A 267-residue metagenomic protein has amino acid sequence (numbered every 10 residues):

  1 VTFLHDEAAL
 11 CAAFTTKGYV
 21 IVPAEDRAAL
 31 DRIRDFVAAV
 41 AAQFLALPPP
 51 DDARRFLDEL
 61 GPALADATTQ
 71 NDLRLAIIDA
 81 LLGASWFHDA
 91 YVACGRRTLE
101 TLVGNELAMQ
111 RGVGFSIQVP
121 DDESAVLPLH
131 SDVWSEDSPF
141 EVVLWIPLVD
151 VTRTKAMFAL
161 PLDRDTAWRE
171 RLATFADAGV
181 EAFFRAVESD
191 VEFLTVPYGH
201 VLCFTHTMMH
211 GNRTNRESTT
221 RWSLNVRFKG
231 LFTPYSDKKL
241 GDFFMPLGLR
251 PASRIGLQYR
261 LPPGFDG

Functional and structural regions predicted by a protein language model:
V1-L102, E106, P197, F265-G267: N-terminal auxiliary "cap/dimerization" subdomain that precedes the catalytic jelly-roll/cupin core of mononuclear
Y19, Q110-G112, P139-W145, T154 (+3 more regions): Extracellular structured ligand-interaction cores
D26-A29, F115-D122, W134, D150-V151 (+3 more regions): Short, solvent-exposed loop/turn segments at secondary-structure junctions
D79-A93, V142-P147, A167-T174, T220-S223: Short N-terminal helix-initiation segments at or just after the protein's N-terminus
H88-Y91, I117-P120, S124, P128: Active-site periphery "cap/insert" segments of enzyme catalytic domains
G104-G114: A short coil-to-beta-strand element that immediately follows conserved catalytic motifs
S124-T195, D237: Catalytic core of non-heme Fe(II) oxygenases with the double-stranded beta-helix
D165-G267: Conserved double-stranded beta-helix
